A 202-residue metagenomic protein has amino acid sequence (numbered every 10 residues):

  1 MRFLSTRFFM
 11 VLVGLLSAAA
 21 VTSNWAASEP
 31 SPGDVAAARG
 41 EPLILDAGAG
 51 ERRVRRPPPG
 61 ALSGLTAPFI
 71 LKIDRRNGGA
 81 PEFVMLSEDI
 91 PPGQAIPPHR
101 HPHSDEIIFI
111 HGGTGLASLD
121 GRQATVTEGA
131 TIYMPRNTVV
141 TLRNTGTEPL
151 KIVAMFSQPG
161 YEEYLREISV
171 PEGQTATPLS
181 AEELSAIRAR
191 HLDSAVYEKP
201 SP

Functional and structural regions predicted by a protein language model:
M1-V11: Bacterial N-terminal signal peptides that target proteins for export
T6, N24-E82, V170-P202: A short, N-terminal "cap"/entry segment at the start of jelly-roll beta-barrel domains of the cupin/DSBH fold
M10-A20: Bacterial N-terminal signal peptides
L71-I73, L86-H101: Conserved short histidine dyad/triad with adjacent acidic residue
A80, L116, R136-E162: Ligand-binding loop in jelly-roll beta-barrel domains
I90, Q94-I96, G113-S118, I132: Short beta-strand segments in beta-sandwich/barrel cores
H103-G115, D120: Glycine- and acidic-residue-biased ligand/ion/polar-headgroup-sensing regions
R122-N137: Short acidic-glycine-tyrosine-enriched beta hairpin
